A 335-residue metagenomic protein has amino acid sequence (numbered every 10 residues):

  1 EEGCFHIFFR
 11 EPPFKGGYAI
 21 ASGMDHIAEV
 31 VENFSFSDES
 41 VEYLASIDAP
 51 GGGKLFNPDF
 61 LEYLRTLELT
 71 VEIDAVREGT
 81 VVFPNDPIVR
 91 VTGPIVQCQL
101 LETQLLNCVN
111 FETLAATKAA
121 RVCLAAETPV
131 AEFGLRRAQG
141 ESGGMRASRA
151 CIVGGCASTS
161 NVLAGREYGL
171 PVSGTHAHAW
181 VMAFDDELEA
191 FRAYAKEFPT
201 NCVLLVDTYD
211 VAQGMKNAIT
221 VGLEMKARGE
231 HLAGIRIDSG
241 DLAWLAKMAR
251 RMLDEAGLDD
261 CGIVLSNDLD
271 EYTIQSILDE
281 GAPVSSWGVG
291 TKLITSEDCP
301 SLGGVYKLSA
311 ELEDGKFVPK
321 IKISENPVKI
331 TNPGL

Functional and structural regions predicted by a protein language model:
E1, R10, K15-G16, R251-A256 (+2 more regions): Gly/Ser/Thr/Ala-enriched C-terminal appendages of enzymes
E1-T200, A227, H231, Y306-L335: Ordered alpha/beta subdomains of enzyme catalytic regions
D74, A150, G154, A183 (+7 more regions): Glycine- and other small-residue-rich loops at beta-strand/loop junctions that grip anionic moieties
G79-T80, I95, L135-Q139, A179 (+4 more regions): Active-site-proximal loop/turn and secondary-structure-junction residues that shape catalytic pockets, frequently
L100-E102, S142-R149, E187, M215-A218 (+3 more regions): Short acidic, glycine/serine/threonine-rich loops at helix termini
S158, E187, R228, L242 (+3 more regions): Active-site-proximal structural scaffolding
T175-I263: Glycine- and Gly-Pro-enriched alpha-helical subdomains that act as flexible, kink-prone "lid/hinge" or packing modules
